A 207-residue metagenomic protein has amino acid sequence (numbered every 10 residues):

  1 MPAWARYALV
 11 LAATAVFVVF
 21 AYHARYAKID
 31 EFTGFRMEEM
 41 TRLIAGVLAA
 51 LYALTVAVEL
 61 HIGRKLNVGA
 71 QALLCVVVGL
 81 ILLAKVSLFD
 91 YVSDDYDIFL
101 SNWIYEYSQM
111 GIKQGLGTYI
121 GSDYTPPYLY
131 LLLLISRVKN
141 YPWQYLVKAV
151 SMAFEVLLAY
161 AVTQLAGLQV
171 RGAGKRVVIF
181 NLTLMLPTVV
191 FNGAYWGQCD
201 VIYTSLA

Functional and structural regions predicted by a protein language model:
M1-V86, Q164-R171, R176-V178: Start-transfer (signal-anchor) and selected internal transmembrane alpha helices of multi-pass inner/ER membrane
L66-L73, K139-L146, K175, N192-Y195: Membrane-interfacial loop-to-transmembrane-helix junctions in polytopic alpha-helical membrane proteins
G79, L83, L134, A153-L157 (+3 more regions): Generic alpha-helical transmembrane segments of integral inner-membrane proteins, especially permease/transport modules
L82, T125, K148, M152 (+2 more regions): Hydrophobic transmembrane-helix microenvironments that flank and shape a buried ionizable site
F89-Y105, I112, Y119-L131: Extracytoplasmic catalytic/substrate-binding loops of multi-pass membrane glycan-assembly enzymes
L116-K148: Interfacial juxtamembrane loops and adjacent helix segments that form the catalytic/substrate-binding surfaces
A149-V170: Transmembrane-helix motifs of polytopic, lipid-linked glycan transferases
R176-L206: Membrane-embedded helix bundles of polyisoprenyl
